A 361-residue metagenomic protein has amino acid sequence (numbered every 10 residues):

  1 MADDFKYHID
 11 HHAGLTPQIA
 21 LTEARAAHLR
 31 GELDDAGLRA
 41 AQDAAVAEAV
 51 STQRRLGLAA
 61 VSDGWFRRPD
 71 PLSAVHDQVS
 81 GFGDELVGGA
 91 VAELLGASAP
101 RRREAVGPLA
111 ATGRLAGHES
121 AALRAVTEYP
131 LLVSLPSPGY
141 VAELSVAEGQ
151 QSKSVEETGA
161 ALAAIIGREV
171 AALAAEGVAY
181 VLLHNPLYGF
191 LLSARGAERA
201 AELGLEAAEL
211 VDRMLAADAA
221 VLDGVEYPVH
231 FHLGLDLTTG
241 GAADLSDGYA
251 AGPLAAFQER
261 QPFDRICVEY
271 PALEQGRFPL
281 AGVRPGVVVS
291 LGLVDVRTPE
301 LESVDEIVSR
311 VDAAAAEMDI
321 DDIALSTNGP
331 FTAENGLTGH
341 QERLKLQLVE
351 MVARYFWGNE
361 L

Functional and structural regions predicted by a protein language model:
M1-L361: Domain-level signal for soluble alpha/beta catalytic cores
